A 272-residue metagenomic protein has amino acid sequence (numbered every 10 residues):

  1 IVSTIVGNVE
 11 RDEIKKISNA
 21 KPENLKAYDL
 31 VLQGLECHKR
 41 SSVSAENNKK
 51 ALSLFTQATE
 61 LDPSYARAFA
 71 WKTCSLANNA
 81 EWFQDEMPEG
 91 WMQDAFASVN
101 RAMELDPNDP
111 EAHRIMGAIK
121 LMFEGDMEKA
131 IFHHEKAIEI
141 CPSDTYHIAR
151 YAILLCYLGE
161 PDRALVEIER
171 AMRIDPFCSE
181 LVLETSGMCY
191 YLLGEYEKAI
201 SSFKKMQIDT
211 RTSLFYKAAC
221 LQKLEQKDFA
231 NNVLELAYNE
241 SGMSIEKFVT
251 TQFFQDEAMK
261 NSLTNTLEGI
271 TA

Functional and structural regions predicted by a protein language model:
I1-C178, L183-Y190, E197-K198, S202 (+1 more regions): Acidic, proline/glycine-rich low-complexity intrinsically disordered segments
Q207-R211, Q222-I245: TPR/TPR-like (Sel1-like) alpha-helical repeat modules
A218, A230, L263: Hydrophobic, well-ordered secondary-structure elements that form the walls of internal hydrophobic environments
E246-A272: Terminal, low-structured helical/coil segments at or just beyond the last alpha-helical repeat
